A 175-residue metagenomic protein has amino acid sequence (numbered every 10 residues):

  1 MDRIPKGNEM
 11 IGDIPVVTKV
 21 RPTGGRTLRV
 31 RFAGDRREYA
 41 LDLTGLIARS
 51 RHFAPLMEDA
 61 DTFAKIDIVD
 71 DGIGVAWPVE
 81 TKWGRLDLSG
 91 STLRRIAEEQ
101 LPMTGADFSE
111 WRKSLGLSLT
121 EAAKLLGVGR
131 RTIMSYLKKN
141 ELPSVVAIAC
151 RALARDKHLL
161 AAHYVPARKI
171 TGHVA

Functional and structural regions predicted by a protein language model:
M1-A175: Motif-centric detector for short Cys/His coordination patterns
